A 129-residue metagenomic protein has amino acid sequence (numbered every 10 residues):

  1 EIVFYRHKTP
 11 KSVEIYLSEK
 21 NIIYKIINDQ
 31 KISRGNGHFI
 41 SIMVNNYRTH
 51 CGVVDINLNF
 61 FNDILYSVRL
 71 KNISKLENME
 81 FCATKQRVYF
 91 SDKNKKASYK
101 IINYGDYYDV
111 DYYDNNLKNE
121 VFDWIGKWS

Functional and structural regions predicted by a protein language model:
E1-F90, D106-Y108, N115-S129: Short helix/turn-capping signatures at newly exposed starts of structured segments
K95-K100: Low-complexity, intrinsically disordered Gly/Pro/Thr-rich segments
